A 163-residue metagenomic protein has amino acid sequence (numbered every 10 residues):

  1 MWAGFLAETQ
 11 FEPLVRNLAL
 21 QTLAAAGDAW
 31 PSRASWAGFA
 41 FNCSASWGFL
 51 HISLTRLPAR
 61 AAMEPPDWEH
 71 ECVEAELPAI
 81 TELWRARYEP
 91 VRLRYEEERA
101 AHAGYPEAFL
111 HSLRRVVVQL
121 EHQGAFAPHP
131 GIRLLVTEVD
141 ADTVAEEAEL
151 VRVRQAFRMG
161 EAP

Functional and structural regions predicted by a protein language model:
M1-R16, L20, A24-P31, S35 (+3 more regions): Acidic, proline/glycine-rich low-complexity IDRs
A26-E64: N-terminal interaction modules that seed assembly of large macromolecular complexes
G27, G38, W84, Y88 (+2 more regions): Short linear motifs embedded in intrinsically disordered, proline/glycine-rich low-complexity segments
A45, M63, L93, Y105-P106 (+1 more regions): Generic detector of bulky aromatic hydrophobic side chains
G48-A100, A141-P163: Intrinsically disordered, low-complexity regulatory segments enriched in Ser/Thr/Pro and charged residues
